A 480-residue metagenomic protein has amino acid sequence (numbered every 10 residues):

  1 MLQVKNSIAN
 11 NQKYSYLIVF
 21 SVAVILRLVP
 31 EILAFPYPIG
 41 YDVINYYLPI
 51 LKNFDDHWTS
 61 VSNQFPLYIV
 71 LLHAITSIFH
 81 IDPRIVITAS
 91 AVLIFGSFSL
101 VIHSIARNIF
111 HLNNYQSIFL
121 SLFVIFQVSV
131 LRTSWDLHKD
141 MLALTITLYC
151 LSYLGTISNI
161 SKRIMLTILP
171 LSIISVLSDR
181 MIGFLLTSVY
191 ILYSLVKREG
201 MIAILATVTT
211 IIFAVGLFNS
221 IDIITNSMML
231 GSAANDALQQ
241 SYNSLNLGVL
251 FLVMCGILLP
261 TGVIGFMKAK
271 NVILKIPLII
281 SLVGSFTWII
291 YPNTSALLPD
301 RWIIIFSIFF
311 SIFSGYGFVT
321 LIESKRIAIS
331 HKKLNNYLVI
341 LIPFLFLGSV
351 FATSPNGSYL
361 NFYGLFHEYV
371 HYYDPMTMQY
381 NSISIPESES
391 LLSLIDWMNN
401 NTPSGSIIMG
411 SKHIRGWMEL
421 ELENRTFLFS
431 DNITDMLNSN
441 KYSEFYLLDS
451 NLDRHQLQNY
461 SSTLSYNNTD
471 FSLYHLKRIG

Functional and structural regions predicted by a protein language model:
M1-Y373, G410, D449, S462-S465 (+1 more regions): Membrane-embedded transmembrane-helix bundle of lipid-linked glycan/lipid transferases
S178, G405, Y442-E444, Y460-S461: Short, well-ordered alpha-helix to beta-strand connector turns
L347-D435, S443-S450, Y474: Short periplasmic/luminal acceptor-recognition loop of GT-C membrane glycosyltransferases, typified by
L422-L428, N459-T469: Structural alpha-beta junctions
